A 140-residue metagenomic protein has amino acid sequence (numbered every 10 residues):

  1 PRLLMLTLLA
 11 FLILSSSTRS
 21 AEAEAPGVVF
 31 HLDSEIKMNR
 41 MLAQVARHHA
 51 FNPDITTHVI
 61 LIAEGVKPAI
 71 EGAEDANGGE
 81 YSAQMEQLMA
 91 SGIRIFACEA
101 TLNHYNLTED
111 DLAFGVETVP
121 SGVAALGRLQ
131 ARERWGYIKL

Functional and structural regions predicted by a protein language model:
M5-S15: Bacterial N-terminal signal peptides
A21-L140: Secreted/extracellular ectodomain signature
